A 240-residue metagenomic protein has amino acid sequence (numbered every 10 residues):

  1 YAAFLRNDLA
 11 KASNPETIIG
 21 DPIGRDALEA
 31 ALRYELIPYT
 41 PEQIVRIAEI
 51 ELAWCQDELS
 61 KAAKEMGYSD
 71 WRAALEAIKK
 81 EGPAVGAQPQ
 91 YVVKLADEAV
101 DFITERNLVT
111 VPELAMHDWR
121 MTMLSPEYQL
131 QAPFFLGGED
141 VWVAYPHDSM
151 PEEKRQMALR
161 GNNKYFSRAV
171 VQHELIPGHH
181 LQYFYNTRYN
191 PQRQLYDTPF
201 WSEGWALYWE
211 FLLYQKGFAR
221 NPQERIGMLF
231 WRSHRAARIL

Functional and structural regions predicted by a protein language model:
Y1-L240: N-terminal maturation segment of proteins
